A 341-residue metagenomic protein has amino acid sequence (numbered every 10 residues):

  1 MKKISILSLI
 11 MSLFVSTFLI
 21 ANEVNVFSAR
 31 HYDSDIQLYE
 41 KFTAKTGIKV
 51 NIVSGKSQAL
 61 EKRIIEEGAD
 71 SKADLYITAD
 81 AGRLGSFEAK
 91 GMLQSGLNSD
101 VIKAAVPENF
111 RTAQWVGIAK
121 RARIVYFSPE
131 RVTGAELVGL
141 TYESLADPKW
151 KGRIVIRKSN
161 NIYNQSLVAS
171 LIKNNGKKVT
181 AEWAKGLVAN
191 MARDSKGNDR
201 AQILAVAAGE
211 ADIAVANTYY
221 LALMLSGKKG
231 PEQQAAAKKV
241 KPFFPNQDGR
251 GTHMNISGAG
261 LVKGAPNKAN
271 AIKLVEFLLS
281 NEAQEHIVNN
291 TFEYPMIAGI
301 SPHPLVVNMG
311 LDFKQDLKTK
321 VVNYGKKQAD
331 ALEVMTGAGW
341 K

Functional and structural regions predicted by a protein language model:
M1-L9: Bacterial N-terminal signal peptides that target proteins for export
S8-T17: Bacterial N-terminal signal peptides
N22-S86, K341: Early extracytoplasmic/lumenal segment of secretory-pathway proteins
N25, I124-Y126, G258-G260: Residues embedded in well-ordered beta-strands
A29, D33-I36, G55, K72-E210 (+2 more regions): Extracytoplasmic ligand-binding site segments that recognize negatively charged/polar headgroups
N174, G197-G264, S301, L305: Extracytoplasmic/periplasmic substrate-binding proteins
S257-D316: Mature extracytoplasmic/periplasmic domains
P304-K341: Extracellular/periplasmic bilobal clamshell ligand-binding domains
